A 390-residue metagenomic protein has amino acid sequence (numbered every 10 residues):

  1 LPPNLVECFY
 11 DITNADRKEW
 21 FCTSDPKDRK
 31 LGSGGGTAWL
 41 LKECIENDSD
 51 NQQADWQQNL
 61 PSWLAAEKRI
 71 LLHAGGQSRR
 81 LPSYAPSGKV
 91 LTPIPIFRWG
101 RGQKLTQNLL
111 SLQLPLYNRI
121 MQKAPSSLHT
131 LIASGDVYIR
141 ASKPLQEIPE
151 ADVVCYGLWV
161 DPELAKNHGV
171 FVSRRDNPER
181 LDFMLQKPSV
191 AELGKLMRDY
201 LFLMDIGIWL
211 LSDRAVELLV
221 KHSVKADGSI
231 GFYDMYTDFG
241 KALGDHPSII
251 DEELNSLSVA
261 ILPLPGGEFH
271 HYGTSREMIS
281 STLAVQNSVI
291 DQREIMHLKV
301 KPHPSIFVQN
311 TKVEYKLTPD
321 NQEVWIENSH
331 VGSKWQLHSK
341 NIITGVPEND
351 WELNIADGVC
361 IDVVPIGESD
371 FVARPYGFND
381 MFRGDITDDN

Functional and structural regions predicted by a protein language model:
L1, C22, R29-Q58, V153-V154 (+2 more regions): Left-handed beta-helix
L1-H129, A133, Y138-Q146, I386: N-terminal glycine-rich phosphate-binding loop and ensuing alpha1 helix
V6-Y10, G76, D182-K187, H246-I250: Short, functional N-terminal and low-complexity linear motifs
Y10-D16, V172-R175, L243, S248-S256: Short, conserved catalytic or adaptor-binding loops enriched in Gly and charged residues
L64-A66, A85-G88, I94-D227: Conserved core of the sugar-phosphate nucleotidyltransferase
L71-L72, L81, M184, W209-S212 (+1 more regions): Conserved catalytic-core segments centered on acid/base and nucleophilic motifs
A74, S134, L210, H271-Y272: Alpha-helical architecture
